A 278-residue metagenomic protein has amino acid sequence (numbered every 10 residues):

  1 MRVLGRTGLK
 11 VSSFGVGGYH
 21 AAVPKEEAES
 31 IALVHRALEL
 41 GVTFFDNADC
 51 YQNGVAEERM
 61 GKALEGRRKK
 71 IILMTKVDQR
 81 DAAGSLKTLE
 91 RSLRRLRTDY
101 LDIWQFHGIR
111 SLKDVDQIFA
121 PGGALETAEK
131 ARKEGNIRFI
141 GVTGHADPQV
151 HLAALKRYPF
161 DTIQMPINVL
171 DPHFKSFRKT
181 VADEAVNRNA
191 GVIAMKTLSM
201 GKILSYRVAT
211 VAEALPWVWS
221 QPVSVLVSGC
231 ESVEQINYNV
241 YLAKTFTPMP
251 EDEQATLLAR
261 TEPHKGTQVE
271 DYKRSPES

Functional and structural regions predicted by a protein language model:
M1-I71: N-terminal binding-site loop/beta-alpha segment at the start of enzyme catalytic domains that lines or forms
L4, V16, F45, M60 (+8 more regions): Conserved, mostly hydrophobic/aromatic
G5-V11, L38-E39, G61-K69, E90-D99 (+2 more regions): Acidic (Asp/Glu)-rich catalytic clusters
G17-A28, M74-G84, V115-Q117, I203-A209: Active-site mouth loops of central-metabolism enzymes
Y19-A21, A48-C50, K76-R80, F106-I109 (+5 more regions): Active-site beta-loop-alpha junctions enriched in small/polar residues
A28, R36-L38, T43, K179-S278: Structured C-terminal cap/extension of enzyme domains
T43-Y51, M74-K76, R138-V142, Q164-M165 (+1 more regions): Short catalytic-loop micro-motif centered on adjacent basic/acidic residues
R80-V169, H173-F177, V186-I193, E234: Glycine/proline-rich, positively charged, aromatic-decorated active-site loop/lid region on the catalytic face
